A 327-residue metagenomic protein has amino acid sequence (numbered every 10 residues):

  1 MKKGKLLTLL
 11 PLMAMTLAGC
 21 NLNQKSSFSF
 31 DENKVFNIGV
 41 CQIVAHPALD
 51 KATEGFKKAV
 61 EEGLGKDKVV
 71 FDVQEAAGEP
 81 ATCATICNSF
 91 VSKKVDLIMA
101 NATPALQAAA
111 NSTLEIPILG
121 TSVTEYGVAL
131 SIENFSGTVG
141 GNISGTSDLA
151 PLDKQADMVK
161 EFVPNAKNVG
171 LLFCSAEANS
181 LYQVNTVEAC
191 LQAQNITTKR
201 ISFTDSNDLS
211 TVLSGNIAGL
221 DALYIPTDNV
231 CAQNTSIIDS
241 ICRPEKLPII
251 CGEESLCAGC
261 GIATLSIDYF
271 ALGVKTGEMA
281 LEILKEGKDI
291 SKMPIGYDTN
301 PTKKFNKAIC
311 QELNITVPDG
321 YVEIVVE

Functional and structural regions predicted by a protein language model:
T16-G19: C-terminal motif of bacterial Sec signal peptides marking the signal peptidase cleavage site
N21-N23: Bacterial signal peptide processing site
F30-D31, Y126-N168, I267-K288: Hydrophobic alpha-helical segments within soluble ligand-binding/sensing domains
E32-K57, G63, D72-T82, D228-V230 (+1 more regions): Extracytoplasmic "Venus flytrap"
I38-V40, F56, S144-L191, D289 (+1 more regions): An alpha-beta-alpha
D72-N134, D228-R243, L247-G252: Beta-alpha junction/loop-to-helix N-cap segments that form part of ligand/metal-binding clefts
A178-L247, E253: Pocket-lining segment of extracytoplasmic ligand-binding domains
L256-A308: Flexible loop/turn connectors
